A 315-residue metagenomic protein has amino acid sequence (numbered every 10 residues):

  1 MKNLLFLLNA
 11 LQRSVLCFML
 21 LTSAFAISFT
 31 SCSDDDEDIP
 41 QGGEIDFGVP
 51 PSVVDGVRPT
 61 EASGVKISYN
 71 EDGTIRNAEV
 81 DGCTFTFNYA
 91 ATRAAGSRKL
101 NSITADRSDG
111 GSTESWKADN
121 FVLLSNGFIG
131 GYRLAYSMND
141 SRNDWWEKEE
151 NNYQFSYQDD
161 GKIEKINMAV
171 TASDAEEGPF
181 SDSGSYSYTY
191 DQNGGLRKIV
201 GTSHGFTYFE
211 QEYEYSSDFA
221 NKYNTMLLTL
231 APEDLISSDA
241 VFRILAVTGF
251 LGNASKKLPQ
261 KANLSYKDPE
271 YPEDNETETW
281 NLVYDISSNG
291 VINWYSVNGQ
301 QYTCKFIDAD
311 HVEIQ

Functional and structural regions predicted by a protein language model:
M1-K2, S33: N-terminal hydrophobic targeting signals that begin at the initiator methionine
N3-F18: Bacterial N-terminal signal peptides that target proteins for export
M19-L20, F250: Enrichment for repetitive, rod-forming helical segments
S28-S31: C-terminal motif of bacterial Sec signal peptides marking the signal peptidase cleavage site
D35-Q315: Buried hydrophobic residues that stabilize the cores of well-folded domains
